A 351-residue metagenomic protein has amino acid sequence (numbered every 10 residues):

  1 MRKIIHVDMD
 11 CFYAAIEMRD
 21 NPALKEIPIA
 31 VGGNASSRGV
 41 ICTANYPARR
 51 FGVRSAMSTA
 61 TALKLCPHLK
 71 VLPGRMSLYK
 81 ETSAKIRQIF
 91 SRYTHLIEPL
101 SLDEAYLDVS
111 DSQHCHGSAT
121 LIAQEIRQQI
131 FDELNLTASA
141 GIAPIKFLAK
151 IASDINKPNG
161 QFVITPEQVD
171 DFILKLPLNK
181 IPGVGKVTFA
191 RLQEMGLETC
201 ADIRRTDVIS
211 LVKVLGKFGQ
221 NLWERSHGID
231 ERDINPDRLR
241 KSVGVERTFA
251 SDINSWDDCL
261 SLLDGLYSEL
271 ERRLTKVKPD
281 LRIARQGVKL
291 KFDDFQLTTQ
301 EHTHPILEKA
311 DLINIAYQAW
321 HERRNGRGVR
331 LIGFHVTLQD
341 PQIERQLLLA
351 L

Functional and structural regions predicted by a protein language model:
M1-V214, Q220, Q342-L351: Gly/Gly-Pro- and Ser/Thr-rich, intrinsically disordered tail segments characteristic of DNA damage-repair and tolerance
H6, K180, Q193-L331, P341-E344: DNA-contacting surface of Y-family translesion DNA polymerases
